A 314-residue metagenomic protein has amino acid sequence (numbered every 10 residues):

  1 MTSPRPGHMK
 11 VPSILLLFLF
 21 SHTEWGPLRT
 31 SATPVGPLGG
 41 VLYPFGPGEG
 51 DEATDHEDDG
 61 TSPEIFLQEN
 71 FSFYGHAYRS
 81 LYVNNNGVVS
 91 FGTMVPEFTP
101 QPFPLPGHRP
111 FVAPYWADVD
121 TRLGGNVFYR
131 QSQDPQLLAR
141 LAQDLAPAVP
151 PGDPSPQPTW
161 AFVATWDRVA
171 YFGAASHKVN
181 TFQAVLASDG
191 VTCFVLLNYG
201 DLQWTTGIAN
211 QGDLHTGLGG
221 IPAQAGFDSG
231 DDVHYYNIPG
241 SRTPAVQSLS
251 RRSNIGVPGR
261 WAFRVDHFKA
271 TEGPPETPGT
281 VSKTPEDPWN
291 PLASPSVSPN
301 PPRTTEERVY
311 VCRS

Functional and structural regions predicted by a protein language model:
T2-S314: Von Willebrand factor type D
